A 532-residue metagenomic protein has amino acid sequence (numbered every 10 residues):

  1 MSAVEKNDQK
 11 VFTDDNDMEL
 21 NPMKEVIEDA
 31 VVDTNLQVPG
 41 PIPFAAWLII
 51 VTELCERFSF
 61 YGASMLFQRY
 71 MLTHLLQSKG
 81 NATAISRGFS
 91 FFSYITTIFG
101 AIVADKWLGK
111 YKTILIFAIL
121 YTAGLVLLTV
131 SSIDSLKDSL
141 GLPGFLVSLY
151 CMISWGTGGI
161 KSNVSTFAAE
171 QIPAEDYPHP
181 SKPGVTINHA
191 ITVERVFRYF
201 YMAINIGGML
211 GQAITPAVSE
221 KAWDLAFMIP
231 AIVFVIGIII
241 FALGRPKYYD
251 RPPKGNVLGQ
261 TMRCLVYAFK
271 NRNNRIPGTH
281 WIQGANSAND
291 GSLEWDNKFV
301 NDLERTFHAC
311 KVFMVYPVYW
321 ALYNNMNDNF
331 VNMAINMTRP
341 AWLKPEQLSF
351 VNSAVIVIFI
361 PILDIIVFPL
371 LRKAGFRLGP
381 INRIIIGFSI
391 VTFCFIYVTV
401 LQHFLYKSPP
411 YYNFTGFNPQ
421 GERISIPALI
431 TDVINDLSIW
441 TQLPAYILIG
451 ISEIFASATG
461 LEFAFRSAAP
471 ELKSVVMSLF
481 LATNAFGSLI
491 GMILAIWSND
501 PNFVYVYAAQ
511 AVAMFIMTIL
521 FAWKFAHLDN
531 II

Functional and structural regions predicted by a protein language model:
S2-Q9, D14-P178, N188-I532: Hydrophobic transmembrane alpha-helices of multi-pass solute transporters/permeases
P180-P183: Membrane-interface alpha-helices at helix entry/exit sites of multi-pass transporters
